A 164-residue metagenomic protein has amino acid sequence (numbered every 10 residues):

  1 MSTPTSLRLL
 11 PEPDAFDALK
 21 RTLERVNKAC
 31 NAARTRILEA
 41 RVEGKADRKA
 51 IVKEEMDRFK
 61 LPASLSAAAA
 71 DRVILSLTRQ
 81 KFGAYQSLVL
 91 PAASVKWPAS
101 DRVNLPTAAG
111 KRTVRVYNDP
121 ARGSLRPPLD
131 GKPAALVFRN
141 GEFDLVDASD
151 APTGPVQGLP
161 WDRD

Functional and structural regions predicted by a protein language model:
M1-D164: Nucleic-acid substrate recognition interfaces
